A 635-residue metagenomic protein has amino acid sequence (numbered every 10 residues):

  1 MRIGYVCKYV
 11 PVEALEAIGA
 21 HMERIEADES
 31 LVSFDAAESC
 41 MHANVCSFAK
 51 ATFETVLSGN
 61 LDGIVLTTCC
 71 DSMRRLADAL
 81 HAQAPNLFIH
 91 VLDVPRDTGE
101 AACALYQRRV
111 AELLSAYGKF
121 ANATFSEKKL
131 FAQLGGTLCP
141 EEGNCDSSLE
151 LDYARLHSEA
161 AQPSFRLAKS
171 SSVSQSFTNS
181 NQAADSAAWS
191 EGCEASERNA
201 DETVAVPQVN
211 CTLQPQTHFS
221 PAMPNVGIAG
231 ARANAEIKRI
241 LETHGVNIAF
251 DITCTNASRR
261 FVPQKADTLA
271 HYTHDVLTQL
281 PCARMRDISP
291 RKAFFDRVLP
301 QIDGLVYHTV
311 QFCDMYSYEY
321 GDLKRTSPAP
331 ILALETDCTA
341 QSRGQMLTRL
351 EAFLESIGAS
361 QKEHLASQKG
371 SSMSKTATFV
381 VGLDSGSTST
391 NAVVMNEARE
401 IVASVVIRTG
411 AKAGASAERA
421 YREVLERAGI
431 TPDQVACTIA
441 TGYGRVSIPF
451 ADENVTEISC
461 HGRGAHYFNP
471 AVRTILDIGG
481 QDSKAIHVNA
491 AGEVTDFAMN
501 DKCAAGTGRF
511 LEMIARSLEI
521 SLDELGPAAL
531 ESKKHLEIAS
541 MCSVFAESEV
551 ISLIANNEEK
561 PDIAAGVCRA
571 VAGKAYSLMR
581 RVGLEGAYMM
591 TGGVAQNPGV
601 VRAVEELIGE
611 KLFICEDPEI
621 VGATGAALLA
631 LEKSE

Functional and structural regions predicted by a protein language model:
V6-A27, A229-F294: Redox- and metal-dependent alpha/beta enzyme cores, enriched for Fe-S-associated oxidoreductases and cofactor-handling
A329-T336, E457-I458, E605-T624: Conserved phosphate-binding/catalytic loops in two-lobed NTP-binding clefts
Q368-K375, Y443-A491, Y576, G625-E632: Conserved phosphate-binding catalytic cores of ATP/NTP-utilizing and phosphoryl-transfer enzymes
K375-E457, Q596, E605-E606, E610-L612: N-terminal glycine/serine-rich phosphate-binding loop of ATP-dependent small-molecule kinases, especially carbohydrate
G410-A413, A490-K534: Glycine-rich phosphate-binding loop plus the immediately following alpha-helix
Y443, R580, L584-L607, P618-G622: Glycine-rich phosphate-binding loops at beta-strand->alpha-helix junctions
L511, C615-E635: Glycine-rich phosphate-binding/hydrolytic loop that grips phosphoryl groups
A546-M579, E619: Adenine-nucleotide phosphate-binding core of ATP-dependent small-molecule kinases
